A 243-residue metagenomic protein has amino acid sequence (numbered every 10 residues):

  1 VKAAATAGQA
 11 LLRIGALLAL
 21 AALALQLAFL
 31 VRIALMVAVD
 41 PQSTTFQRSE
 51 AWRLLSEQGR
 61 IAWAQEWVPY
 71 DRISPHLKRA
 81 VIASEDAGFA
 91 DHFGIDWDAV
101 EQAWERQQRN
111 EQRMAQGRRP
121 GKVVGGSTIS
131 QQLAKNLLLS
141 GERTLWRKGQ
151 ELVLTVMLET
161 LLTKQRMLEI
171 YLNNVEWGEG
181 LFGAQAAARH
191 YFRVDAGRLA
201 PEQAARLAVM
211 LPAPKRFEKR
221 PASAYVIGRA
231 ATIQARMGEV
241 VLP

Functional and structural regions predicted by a protein language model:
K2-P243: Juxtamembrane regions of bacterial inner-membrane/periplasmic proteins, predominantly the peptidoglycan biogenesis
